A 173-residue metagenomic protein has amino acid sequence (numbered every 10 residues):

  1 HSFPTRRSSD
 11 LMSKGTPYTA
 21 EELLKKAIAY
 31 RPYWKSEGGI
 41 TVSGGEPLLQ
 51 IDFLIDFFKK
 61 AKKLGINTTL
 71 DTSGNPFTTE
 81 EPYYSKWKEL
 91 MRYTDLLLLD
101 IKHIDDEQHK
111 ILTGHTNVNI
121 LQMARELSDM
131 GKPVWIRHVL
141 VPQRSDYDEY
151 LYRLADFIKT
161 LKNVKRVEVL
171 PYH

Functional and structural regions predicted by a protein language model:
H1-S8: Short, small-residue-biased leader/transition segments that mark boundaries at the very start of proteins
S9-G15: Iron-sulfur (Fe-S) cluster-binding segments and ferredoxin-like electron-carrier domains, especially [2Fe-2S]
E21-L170: Conserved AdoMet/S-adenosylmethionine-binding subsite of the radical SAM
